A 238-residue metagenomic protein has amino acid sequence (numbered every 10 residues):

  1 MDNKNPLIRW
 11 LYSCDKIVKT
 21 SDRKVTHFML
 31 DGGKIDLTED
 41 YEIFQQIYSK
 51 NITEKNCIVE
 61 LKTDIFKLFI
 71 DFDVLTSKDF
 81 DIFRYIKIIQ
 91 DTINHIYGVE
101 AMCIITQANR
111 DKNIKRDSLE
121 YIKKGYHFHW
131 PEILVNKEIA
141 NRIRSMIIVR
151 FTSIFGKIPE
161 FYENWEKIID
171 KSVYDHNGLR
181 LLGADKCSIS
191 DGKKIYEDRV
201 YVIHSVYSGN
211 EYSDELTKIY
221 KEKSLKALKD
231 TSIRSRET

Functional and structural regions predicted by a protein language model:
M1-I86, D91-T92, V99-E100, K167-I168 (+4 more regions): DNA replication initiation on ssDNA origins
P6, K24, T152, G156-Y162: Alpha-helical and coiled-coil interaction segments, frequently adjacent to or embedded within charge-biased
I65-I70, M102-I139, I143, H176-L182: Histidine-centered divalent-metal-coordination microenvironment in nucleic-acid enzymes
F72, D91, H95, W130-E132 (+3 more regions): Ordered, helix-dominated protein-protein interaction surfaces in large eukaryotic regulatory proteins
D79-T92, A140-G156: Well-ordered, non-membrane alpha-helical segments in soluble/globular domains
H95-I104, I158: Surface-exposed helix-capping loop/turn segments at secondary-structure junctions
F128, S190-G192: Extended amphipathic secondary-structure runs
N136-K137, R142-F151, E160-E163, K167 (+5 more regions): Eukaryotic regulatory low-complexity N-terminal regions enriched in Ser/Thr, Pro, acidic
